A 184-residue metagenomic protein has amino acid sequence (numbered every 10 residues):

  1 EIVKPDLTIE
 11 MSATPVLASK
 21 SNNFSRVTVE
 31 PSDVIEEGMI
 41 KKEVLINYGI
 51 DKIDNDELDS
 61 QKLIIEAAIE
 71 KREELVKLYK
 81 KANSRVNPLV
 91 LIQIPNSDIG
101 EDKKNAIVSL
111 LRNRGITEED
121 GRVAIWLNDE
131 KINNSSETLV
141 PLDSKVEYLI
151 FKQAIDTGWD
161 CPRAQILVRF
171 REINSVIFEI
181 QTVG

Functional and structural regions predicted by a protein language model:
I2-K4, E37, A82-S84, V140-S144 (+1 more regions): Conserved catalytic network of the ASCE P-loop NTPase/AAA+ motor domain
I2-N22, G38: Conserved helicase ATPase motor motifs in RecA-like P-loop NTPase domains
K4-L7, N87-L89, E118-V123, K145-V146 (+1 more regions): Loop/turn elements at helix/coil->beta-strand transitions in domains of secreted/extracellular proteins
T14-A18, E36, N96-D98, I155-T157 (+1 more regions): Conserved nucleotide-binding/hydrolysis micro-motifs of P-loop NTPases
N23-W126: Conserved interdomain linker/interface between the two RecA-like ATPase lobes of SF2 helicase motors
K77-K80, E137-T138, A154-D156: Generic recognition of flexible, low-complexity loop/linker segments
G121-K152: Conserved helicase ATPase core of P-loop NTP-dependent helicases/translocases
Y148-F151, I155-I173, I177-V183: A short beta-strand element within the Helicase C-terminal
